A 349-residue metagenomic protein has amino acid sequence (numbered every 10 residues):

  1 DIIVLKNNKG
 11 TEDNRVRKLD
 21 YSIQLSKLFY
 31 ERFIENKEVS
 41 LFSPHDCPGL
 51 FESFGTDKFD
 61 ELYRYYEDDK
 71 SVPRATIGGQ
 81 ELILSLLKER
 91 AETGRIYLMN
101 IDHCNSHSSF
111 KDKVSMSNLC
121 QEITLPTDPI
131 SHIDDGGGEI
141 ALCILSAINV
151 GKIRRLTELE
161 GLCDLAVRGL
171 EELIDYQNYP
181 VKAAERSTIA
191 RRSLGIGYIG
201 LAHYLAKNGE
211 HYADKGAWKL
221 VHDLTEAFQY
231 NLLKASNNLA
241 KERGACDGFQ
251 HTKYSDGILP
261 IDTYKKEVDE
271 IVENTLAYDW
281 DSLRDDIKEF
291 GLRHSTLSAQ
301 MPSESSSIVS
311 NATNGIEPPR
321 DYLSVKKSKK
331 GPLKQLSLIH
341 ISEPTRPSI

Functional and structural regions predicted by a protein language model:
D1-I148, I153-R155, L159, Y179 (+4 more regions): Active-site cavity-forming subdomains of large catalytic enzyme subunits
D1-V4, L87-C104, A141-L145, A190-A206 (+1 more regions): Conserved phosphate/anionic-ligand binding catalytic regions in large, soluble enzymes, centered on
D13-D20, P73-I77, L87, K111 (+6 more regions): Alpha-helix capping and helix-loop boundary segments enriched in small/acidic/polar residues
H45-D46, C163-E185, H211-S303: Internal maturation/activation junctions in enzymes
T124-A141, S146-C163, R284-K329: Non-catalytic terminal/interface segments that mediate subunit docking, oligomerization, and allosteric communication
N208, L220, L224-L232, N311-G331: Catalytic phosphate/nucleotide-handling subdomain of diverse soluble enzymes
Y264-E267, E273-Y278, E317-L338: Active-site core of glycosidic bond-cleaving carbohydrate-active enzymes
I339-I349: Single conserved hydrophobic/aromatic residue that forms the stacking wall/gate of nucleotide- or nucleobase-binding
